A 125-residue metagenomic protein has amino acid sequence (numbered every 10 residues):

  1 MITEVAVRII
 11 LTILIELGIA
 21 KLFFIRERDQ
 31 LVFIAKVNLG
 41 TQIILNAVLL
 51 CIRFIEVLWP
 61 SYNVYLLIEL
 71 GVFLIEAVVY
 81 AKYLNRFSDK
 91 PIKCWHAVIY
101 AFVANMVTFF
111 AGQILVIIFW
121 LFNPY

Functional and structural regions predicted by a protein language model:
M1-I13, Y62-G71: Structural signature of hydrophobic alpha-helical transmembrane segments
R8-I25, E76: N-terminal signal-anchor/start-transfer transmembrane helix
D29-K36, K93-A97: Membrane-interfacial loop-to-transmembrane alpha-helix junctions, especially the N-terminal start
F33-F54: A generic, lipid-embedded transmembrane alpha helix
A35-L39, A101-M106: Transmembrane helix-bundle signature of multi-pass membrane transporters/permeases
F54-L84: Alpha-helical transmembrane-segment detector that highlights a single hydrophobic TM helix and its immediate
R86-N105: Interfacial loop-to-transmembrane junctions
F109-Y125: Juxtamembrane boundary at the C-terminal end of a transmembrane helix
